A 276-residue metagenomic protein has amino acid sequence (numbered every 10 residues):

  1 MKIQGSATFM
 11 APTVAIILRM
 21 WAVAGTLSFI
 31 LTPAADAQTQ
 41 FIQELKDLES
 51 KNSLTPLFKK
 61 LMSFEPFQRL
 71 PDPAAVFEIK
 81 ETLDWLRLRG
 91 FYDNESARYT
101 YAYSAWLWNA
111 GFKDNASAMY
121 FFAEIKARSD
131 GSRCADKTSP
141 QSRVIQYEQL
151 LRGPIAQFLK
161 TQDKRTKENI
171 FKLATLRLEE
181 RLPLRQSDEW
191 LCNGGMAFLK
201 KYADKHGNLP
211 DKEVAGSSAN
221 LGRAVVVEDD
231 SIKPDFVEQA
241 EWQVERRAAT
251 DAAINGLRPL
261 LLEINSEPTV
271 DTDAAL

Functional and structural regions predicted by a protein language model:
M1-A15: N-terminal secretory signal peptides that target proteins for export/translocation
P12-I30: Bacterial N-terminal signal peptides
P33-A37: Sec/Tat signal peptide C-region and signal peptidase I cleavage site
Q38-N94, Q141-L276: N-terminal alpha-helical interaction modules that lie
W108-N109: Hydrophobic/aromatic side-chain positions at a characteristic register within alpha-helices of tetratricopeptide repeats
K113-R128: TPR/TPR-like (Sel1-like) alpha-helical repeat modules
K126-D136: Boundary/linker segments of alpha-helical solenoid repeat arrays
